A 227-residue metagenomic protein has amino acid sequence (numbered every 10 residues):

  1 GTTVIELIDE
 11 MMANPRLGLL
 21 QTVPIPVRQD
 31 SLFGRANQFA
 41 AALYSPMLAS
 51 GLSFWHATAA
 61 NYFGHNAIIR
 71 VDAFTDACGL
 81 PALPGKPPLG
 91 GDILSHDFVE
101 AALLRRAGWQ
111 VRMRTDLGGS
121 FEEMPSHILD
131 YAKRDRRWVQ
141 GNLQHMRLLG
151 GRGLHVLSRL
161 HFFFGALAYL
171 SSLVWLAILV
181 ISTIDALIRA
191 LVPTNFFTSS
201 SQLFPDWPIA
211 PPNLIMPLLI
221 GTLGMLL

Functional and structural regions predicted by a protein language model:
G1, L20-V23, I69-R70, A77 (+6 more regions): Generic beta-strand/beta-sheet core signal
T2-L94, F98-V99, L103-R106, I128-L160: Long helical/loop segments within the catalytic core of UDP-sugar-dependent glycosyltransferases, especially the large
M11-M12, M47, M113, M124 (+3 more regions): Detector for methionine-enriched segments
Q29, F121-E123: Generic structural signal for helix capping and beta-alpha/helix-loop junctions
A57, H127-L227: Basic/Trp-rich segment in TM-proximal cytosolic loops or flexible interdomain/linker regions
H65, L104-A107, D116, L219-L223: Hydrophobic faces of alpha-helical transmembrane segments in multi-pass integral membrane proteins
G79-A82, R112-L117, L226-L227: Short acidic (Asp/Glu) and glycine-rich catalytic loops that position anionic groups and cofactors
F98-S120: Catalytic donor-sugar/metal-binding loop of nucleotide-sugar-dependent glycosyltransferases
